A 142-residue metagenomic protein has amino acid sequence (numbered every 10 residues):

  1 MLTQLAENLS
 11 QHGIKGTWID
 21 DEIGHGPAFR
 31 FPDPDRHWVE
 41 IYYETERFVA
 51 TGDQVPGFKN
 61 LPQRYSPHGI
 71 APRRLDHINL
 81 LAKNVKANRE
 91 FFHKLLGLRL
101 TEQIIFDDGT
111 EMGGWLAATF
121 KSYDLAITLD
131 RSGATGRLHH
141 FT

Functional and structural regions predicted by a protein language model:
M1-N8, P27-P32, R74-K83, G133-T142: Vicinal oxygen chelate
A6-A71, M112-W115: Vicinal oxygen chelate
D21-G24, F106-D108, R131-G133: A short beta-turn/loop motif at secondary-structure boundaries
Y42, F91-H93, W115, L125-D130 (+1 more regions): A structural feature that tracks compact, well-ordered secondary-structure segments with a strong bias toward
D53-K86, R99, G136-F141: N-terminal beta-strand motif that seeds the catalytic metal site of vicinal oxygen chelate
R64-P67, A126-S132: Short beta-strand/turn micro-motifs at beta-sheet edges
R73-L75, D108-E111, F120-S122, A134-L138: Short gly/pro-enriched beta-turn/loop segments at secondary-structure junctions
L80-Y123: Core segments of cupin and vicinal oxygen chelate
